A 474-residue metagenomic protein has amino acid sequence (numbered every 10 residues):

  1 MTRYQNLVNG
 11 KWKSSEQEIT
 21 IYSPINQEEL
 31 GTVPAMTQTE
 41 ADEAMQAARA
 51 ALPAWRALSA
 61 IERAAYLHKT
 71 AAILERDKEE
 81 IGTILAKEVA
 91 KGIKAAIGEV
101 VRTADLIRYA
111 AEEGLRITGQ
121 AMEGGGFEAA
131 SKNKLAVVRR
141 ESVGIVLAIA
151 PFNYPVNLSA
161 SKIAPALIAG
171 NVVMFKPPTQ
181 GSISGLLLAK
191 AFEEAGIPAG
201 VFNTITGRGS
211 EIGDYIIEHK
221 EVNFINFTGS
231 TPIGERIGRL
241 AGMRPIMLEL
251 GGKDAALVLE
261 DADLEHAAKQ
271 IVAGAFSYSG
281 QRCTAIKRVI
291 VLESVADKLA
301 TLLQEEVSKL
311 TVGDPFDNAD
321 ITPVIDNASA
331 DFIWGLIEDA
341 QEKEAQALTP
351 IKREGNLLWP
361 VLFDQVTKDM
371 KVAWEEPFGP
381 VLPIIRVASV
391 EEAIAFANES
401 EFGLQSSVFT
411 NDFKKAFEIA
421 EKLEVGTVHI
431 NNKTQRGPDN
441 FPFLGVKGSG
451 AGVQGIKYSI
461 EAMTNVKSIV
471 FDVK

Functional and structural regions predicted by a protein language model:
M1-K132, K309: N-terminal Rossmann-like NAD(P)+-binding subdomain of aldehyde/semialdehyde dehydrogenases
M1-T32, A65, K69, I117-L147 (+3 more regions): Terminal low-complexity tails and localization/encapsulation signals of metabolic enzymes
Q27, R63, L85, I107 (+9 more regions): Residue-level signal for inorganic ion chemistry
E28-T32, V222, L257, T311 (+2 more regions): Conserved C-terminal structural/oligomerization subdomain of aldehyde/semialdehyde dehydrogenase
L30-M36, A51-A57, L147-A148, A256-L259 (+5 more regions): Short, well-ordered beta-strand elements within core beta-sheets of diverse protein domains
E75, G124-H266, V387: Rossmann-like NAD(P) dinucleotide-binding subdomain of oxidoreductase/dehydrogenase enzymes
V172-M174, A347, T427: A short hydrophobic/small-residue beta-strand
P232-T367, I430: ALDH superfamily catalytic-core signature
